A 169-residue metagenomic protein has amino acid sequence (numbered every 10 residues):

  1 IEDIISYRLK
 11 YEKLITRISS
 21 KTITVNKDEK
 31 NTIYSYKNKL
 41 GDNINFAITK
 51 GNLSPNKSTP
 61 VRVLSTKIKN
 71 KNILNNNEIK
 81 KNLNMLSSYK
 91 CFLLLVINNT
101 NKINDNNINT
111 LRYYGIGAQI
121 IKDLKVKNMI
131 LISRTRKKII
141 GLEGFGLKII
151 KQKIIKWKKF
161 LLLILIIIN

Functional and structural regions predicted by a protein language model:
I1-N169: Catalytic domains of riboflavin
